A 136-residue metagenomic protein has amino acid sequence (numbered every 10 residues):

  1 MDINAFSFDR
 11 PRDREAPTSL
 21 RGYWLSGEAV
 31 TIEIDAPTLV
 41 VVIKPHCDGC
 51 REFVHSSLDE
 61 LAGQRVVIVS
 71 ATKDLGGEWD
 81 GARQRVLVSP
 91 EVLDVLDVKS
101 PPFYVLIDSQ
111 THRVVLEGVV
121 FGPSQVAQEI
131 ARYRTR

Functional and structural regions predicted by a protein language model:
M1-T31: N-terminal "domain-start" segment that seeds a small globular fold
P11, L58-E60, V95: A general structural signal for stabilizing positions within well-ordered secondary structure
E15-P17, I34-P37, G63-Q64: A short, charged/proline- and glycine-enriched loop that marks the coil->beta-strand transition at the N-terminal
T18, T38, P101-F103: Short loop/turn microsegments at loop-to-beta-strand junctions
V30-S57: Short active-site neighborhood of thiol/selenol oxidoreductases, capturing the structured segment around
R51-S89: Conserved segment of the thioredoxin-like fold in thiol-based oxidoreductases
E78-I107: Short, internal strand/loop/helix patches that form the active-site neighborhood or redox-interaction surface
S100, V105-R136: Non-catalytic, surface beta->alpha helical segment in thiol-disulfide oxidoreductase systems
